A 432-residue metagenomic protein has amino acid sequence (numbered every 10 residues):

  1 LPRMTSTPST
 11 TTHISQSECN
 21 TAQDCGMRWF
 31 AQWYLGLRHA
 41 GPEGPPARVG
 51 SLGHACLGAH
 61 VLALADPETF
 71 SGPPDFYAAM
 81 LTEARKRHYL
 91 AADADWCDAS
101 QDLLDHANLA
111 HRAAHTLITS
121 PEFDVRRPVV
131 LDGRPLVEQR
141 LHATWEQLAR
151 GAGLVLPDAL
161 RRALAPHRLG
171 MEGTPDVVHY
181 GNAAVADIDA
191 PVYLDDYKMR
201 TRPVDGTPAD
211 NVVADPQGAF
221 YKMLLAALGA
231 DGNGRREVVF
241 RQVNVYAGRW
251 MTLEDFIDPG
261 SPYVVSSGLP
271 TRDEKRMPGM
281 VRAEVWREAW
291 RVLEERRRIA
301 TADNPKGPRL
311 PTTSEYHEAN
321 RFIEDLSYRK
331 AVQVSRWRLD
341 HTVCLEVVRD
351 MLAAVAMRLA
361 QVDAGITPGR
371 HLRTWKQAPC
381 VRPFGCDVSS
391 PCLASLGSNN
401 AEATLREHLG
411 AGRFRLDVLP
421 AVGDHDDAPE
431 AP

Functional and structural regions predicted by a protein language model:
L1-P432: RecB-family 4Fe-4S metal-dependent nuclease core
